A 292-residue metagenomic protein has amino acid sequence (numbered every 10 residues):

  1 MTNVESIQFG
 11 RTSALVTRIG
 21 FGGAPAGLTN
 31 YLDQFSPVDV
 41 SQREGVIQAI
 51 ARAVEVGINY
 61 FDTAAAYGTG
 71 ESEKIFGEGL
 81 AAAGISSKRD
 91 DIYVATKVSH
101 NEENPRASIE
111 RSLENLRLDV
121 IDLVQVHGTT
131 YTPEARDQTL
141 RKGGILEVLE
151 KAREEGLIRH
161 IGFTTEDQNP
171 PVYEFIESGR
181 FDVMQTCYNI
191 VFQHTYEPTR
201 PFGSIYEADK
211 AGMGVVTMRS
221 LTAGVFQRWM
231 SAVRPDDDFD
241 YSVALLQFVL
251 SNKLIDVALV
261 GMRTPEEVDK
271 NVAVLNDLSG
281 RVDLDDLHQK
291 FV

Functional and structural regions predicted by a protein language model:
M1-D90, V148: N-terminal binding-site loop/beta-alpha segment at the start of enzyme catalytic domains that lines or forms
N3-S6, G128-V292: Beta/alpha (TIM)-barrel catalytic core signal, keyed to glycine-rich beta->alpha loops juxtaposed to Asp/Glu that bind
F9, F21, A53, F61 (+9 more regions): Conserved, mostly hydrophobic/aromatic
R11-S13, V54-E55, G77-R89, E110-D119 (+2 more regions): Acidic (Asp/Glu)-rich catalytic clusters
A26-E44, A95-N104, A135, T164 (+1 more regions): Active-site mouth loops of central-metabolism enzymes
S36-A53, E102-R117, D167-I176, D240-F248: Short, acidic/polar
E55-I58, L118-I121, I158, F181 (+1 more regions): A structural motif
L113-R136: Active-site groove signature of glycoside hydrolases
